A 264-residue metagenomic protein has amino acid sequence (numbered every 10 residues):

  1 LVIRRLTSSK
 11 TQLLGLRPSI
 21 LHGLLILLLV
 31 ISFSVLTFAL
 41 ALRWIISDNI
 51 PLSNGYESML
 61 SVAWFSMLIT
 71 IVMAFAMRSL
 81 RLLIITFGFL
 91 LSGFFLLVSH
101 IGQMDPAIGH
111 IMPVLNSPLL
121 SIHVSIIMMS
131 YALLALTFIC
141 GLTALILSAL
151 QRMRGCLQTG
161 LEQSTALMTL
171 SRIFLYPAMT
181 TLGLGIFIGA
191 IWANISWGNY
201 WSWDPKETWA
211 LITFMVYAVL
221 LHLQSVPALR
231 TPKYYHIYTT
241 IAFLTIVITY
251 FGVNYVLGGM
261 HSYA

Functional and structural regions predicted by a protein language model:
L1-S8, H22-N49, S53-I108, I122-A149 (+2 more regions): Hydrophobic cores of alpha-helical transmembrane segments in multi-pass integral membrane proteins
S9-I20, Q151-L170: Membrane-interfacial, low-structure loops and terminal tails that flank and connect transmembrane helices in multi-pass
I111: Active-site/ligand-binding-proximal alpha/beta "capping" segment
Y200-D204: Hydrophobic alpha-helical bundle architecture
